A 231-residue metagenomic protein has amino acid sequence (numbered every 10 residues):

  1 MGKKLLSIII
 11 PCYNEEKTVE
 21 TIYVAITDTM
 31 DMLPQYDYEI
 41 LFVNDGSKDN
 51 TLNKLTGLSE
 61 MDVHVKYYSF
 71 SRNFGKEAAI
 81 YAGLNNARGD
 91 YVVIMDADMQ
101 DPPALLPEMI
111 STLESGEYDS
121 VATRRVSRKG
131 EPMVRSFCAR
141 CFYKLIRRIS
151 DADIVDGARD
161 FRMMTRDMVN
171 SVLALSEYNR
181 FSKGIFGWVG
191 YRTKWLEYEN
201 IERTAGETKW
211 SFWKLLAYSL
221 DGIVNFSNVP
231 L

Functional and structural regions predicted by a protein language model:
M1-E131: Structured catalytic core of nucleotide-sugar glycosyltransferases
N14, T18, Q35, A174-Y178 (+1 more regions): Alpha-helical structural elements of signaling/regulatory helical domains
P34, G116-E117, S150, S227-P230: Residues at helix C-cap/C′ positions in short coil/turn segments immediately following an alpha-helix
G57, Y68-R72, K76-N86, Y91 (+2 more regions): Acceptor/aglycone-binding surface of glycosyltransferases and processive sugar-polymer synthases
F74-E77, F226-L231: Loop-to-transmembrane-helix entry motif
N179-R180, R192-E197, P230-L231: Short, structured loop/turn "capping" segments at alpha-beta junctions
W188: Flexible glycine/serine/alanine-rich "lid" or loop that lines and gates the nucleotide-sugar donor pocket in diverse
